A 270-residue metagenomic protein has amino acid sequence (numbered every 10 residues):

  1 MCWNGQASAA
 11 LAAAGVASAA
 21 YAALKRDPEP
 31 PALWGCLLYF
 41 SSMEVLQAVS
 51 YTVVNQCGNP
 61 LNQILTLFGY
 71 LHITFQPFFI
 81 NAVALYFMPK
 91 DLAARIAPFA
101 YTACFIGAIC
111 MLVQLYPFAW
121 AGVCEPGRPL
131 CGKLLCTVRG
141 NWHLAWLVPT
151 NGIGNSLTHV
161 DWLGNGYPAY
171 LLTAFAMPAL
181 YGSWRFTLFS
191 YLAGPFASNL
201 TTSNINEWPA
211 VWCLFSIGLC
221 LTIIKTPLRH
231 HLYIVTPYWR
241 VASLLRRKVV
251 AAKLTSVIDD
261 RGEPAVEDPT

Functional and structural regions predicted by a protein language model:
M1-V16: Hydrophobic transmembrane alpha-helical segments in integral membrane proteins
M1-W3, A23-A32, Y51-I64, M88-D91 (+1 more regions): Membrane-lumen (extracellular) interface motif
S18-A22, L46-P60, G69-T102, M111-Y116: Internal transmembrane alpha-helix with an interfacial aromatic "cap," most often the third helix
D27-L37, R95-A100, G182-L192, P209-W212: Membrane-interfacial loop-to-transmembrane alpha-helix junctions, especially the N-terminal start
G35-S50: Hydrophobic alpha-helical transmembrane segments of multi-pass membrane proteins
G35-Y39, L61-H72, V160-G166: Physicochemical signature of membrane-embedded alpha-helices that form the seven-helix bundle of GPCRs, emphasizing
V83-L172: Membrane-proximal helix-loop-helix units in multi-pass membrane proteins
P178-G262: C-terminal transmembrane-bundle signature of multipass membrane proteins, characterized by strong activation on
